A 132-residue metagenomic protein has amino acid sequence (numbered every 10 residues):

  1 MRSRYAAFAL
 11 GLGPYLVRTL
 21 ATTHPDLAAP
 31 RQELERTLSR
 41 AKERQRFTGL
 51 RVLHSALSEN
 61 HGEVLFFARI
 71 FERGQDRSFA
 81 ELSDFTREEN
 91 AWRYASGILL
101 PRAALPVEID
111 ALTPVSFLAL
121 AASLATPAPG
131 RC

Functional and structural regions predicted by a protein language model:
M1-L12: Short, aromatic-enriched amphipathic alpha-helices that serve as compact interaction elements
L10, H61, Q75, R102-A103: Exposed, flexible binding/inhibitory loops of compact, secreted disulfide-stabilized domains
L10, S55-H61, T86-A91: A short, structured loop/turn motif at beta-sheet edges
P14, R18-V52: Short solvent-exposed beta->alpha transition segments
T19-T22, A104-C132: Terminal "cap-and-tail" regions of soluble proteins that handle hydrophobic small molecules
T23, E59, L99-P101: Residue-level detector of flexible, active-site-proximal loop/helix-junction positions within diverse enzyme catalytic
L38-S78: Surface-exposed, charged secondary-structure patches
S78-D110: Short beta-strand edge/turn micro-motifs at domain boundaries
